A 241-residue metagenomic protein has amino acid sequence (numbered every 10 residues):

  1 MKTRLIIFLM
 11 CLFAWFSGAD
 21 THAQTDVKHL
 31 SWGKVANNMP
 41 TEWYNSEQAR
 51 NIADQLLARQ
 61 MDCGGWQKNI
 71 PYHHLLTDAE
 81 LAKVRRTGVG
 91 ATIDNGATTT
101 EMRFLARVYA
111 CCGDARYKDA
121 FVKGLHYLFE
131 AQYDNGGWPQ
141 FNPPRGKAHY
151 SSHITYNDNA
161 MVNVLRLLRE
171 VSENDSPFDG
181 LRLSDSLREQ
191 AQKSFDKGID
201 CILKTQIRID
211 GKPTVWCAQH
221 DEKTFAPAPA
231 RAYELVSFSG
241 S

Functional and structural regions predicted by a protein language model:
I7-S17: Bacterial N-terminal signal peptides
G18-A23: Sec/Tat signal peptide C-region and signal peptidase I cleavage site
Q24-G88, I209-K212: Low-complexity, Ser/Thr/Pro/Gly-enriched N-terminal "stalk/linker" regions
S31-Y44, I52, L57-A58, T99-D114 (+1 more regions): Well-ordered alpha-helical scaffold segments within catalytic/enzyme domains
Y44-Q48, T92-T100, T155-R166, Q190 (+2 more regions): Aromatic- and histidine-enriched alpha-helix N-cap/loop-to-helix transition segments that scaffold the rims
I52-G64, A120-G137, Q192-G211: Long, well-ordered core segments of solenoidal/helical folds
P71-V89, P139-N159, K212-S239: Carbohydrate-binding/catalytic loop surfaces
K118, L125, F129, I154 (+2 more regions): Eukaryote-skewed repeat-based solenoidal scaffolds used as protein-protein interaction platforms, primarily
